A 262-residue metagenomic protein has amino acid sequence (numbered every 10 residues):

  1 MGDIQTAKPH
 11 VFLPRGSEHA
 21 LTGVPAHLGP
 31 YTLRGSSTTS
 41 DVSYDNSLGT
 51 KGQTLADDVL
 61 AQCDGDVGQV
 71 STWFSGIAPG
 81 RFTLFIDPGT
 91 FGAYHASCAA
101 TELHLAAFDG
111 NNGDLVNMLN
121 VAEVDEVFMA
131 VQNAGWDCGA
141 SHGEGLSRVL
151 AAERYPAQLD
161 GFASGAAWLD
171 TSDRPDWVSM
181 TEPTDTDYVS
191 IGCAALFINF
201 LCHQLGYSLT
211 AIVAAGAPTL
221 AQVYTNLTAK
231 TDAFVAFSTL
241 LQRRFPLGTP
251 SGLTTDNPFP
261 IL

Functional and structural regions predicted by a protein language model:
M1-G139, G143, L150, R154: Zn2+-dependent metallopeptidase catalytic core
K8, T219-L262: Beta/coil-rich, acidic/histidine-enriched accessory regions frequently appended to metallopeptidases
A56, V178-Y188, N199, V213 (+1 more regions): Active-site rim elements
C63, A140-G143, S190-A194, L205 (+1 more regions): Active-site-proximal structural scaffolding
D66, D137-Y188, G206: Post-HExxH zinc-binding segment in Zn-dependent metallohydrolases
E123-Q132, S147, S190-S208: Alpha-helical scaffold elements that line and support the substrate/ligand-binding pocket of soluble hydrolases
V124, F128, L150, R154 (+4 more regions): Generic structural signal for hydrophobic core residues of well-folded globular domains
R148, A211-A221: Acidic helix/loop microenvironments that form the catalytic cleft of cell-wall polysaccharide enzymes
